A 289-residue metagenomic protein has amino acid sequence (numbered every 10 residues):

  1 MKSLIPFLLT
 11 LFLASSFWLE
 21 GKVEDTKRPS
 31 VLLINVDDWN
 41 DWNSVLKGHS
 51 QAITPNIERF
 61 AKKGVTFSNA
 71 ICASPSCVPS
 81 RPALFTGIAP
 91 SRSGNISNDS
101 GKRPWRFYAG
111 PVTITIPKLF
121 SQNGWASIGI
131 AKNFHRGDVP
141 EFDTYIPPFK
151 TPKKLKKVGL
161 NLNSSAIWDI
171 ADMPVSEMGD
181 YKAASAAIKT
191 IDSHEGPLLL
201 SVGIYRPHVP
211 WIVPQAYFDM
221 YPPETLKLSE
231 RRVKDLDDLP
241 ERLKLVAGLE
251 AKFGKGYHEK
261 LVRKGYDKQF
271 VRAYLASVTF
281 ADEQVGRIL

Functional and structural regions predicted by a protein language model:
M1-L4: Positively charged n-region of N-terminal signal peptides that target proteins for export
P6-S16: Bacterial N-terminal signal peptides
G21-V23: Boundary at the C-terminal end of the N-terminal hydrophobic targeting segment
T26-P29, D38-Q51, F149-K182, K189-L289: Active-site-proximal cap/lid insertion segments
K27-V31, K63-S68, N123-S127, E195-L200: Loop/turn elements at helix/coil->beta-strand transitions in domains of secreted/extracellular proteins
V45-R81, G87-I88, R92, G124-I128 (+1 more regions): Short, structured active-site-proximal loop/turn typified by the sulfatase FGly-forming signature C/S-X-P-X-R
A83-S176, Q215: Catalytic-site neighborhoods of secreted/periplasmic enzymes that process anionic sulfate/phosphate groups
